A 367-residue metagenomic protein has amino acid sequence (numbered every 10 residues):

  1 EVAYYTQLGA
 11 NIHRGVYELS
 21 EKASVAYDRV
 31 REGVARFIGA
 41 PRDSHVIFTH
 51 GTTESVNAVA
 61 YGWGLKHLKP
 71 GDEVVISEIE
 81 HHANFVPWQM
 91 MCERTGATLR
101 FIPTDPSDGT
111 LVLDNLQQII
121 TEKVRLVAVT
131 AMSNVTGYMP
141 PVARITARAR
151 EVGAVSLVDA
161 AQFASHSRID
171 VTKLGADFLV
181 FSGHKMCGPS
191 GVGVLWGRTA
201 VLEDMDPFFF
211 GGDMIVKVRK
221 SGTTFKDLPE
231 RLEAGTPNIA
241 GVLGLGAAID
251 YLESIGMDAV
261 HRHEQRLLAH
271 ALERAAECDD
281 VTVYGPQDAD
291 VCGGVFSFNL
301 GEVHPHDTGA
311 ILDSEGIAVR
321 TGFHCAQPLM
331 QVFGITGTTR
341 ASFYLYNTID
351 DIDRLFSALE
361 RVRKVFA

Functional and structural regions predicted by a protein language model:
E1-A367: Pyridoxal 5′-phosphate
